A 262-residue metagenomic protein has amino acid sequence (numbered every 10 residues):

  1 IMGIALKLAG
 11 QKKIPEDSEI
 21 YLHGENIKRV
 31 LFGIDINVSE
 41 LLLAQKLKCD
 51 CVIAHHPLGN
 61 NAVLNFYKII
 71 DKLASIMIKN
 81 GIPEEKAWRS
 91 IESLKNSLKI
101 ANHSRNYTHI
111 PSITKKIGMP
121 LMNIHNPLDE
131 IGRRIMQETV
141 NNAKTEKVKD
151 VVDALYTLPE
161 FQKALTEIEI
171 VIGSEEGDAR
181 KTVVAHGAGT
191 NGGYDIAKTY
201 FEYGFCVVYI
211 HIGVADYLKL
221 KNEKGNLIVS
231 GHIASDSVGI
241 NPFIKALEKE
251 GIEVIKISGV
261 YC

Functional and structural regions predicted by a protein language model:
I1-C262: Active-site catalytic microenvironments in core metabolic enzymes, especially phosphate/sugar-handling
